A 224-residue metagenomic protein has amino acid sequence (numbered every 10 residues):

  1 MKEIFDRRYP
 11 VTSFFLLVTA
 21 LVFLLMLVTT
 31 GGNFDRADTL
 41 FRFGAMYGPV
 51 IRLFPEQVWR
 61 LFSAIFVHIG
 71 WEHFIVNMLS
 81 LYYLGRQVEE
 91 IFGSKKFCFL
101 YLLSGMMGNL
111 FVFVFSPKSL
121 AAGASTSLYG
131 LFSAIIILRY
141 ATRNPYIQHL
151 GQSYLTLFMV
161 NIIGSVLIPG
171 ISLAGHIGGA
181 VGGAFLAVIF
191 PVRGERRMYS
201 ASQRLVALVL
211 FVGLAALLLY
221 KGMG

Functional and structural regions predicted by a protein language model:
M1-V11, I162-G224: C-terminal transmembrane module of polytopic alpha-helical membrane proteins
I4-F5, P49-E56, I147-L150: Helix-boundary and loop/linker segments of multi-pass membrane transporters
V11-A122, P169-I171: N-terminal TM1-TM2 helical hairpin plus the immediately adjacent luminal interfacial "cap"
T12-L17, C98-L102, L128, Y154-L155 (+2 more regions): Hydrophobic alpha-helical transmembrane segments
F23-T30, V112, S116, L138 (+3 more regions): Structural signal for membrane-spanning alpha-helices in multi-pass inner-membrane proteins, emphasizing helix cores
F74-L81, A122-A134, S172-F190: Alpha-helical transmembrane segments that form the membrane-embedded catalytic/substrate-binding core of multi-pass
V88-G93, T142-L150, R193-S202: Membrane-interface helix-boundary motifs at transmembrane edges
G105-M106, L131-I135, L155-G164, L208-G213: Small-residue-rich segments of transmembrane alpha-helices in multi-pass membrane proteins, especially helix faces
